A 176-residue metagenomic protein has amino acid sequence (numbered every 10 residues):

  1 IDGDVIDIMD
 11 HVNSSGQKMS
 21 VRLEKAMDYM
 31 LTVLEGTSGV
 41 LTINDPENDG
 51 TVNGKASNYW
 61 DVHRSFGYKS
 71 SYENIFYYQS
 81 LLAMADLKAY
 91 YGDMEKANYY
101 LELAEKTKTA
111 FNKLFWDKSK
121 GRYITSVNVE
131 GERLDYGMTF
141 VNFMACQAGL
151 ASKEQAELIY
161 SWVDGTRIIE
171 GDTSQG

Functional and structural regions predicted by a protein language model:
I1-S14, F76-M94, V141-Q155: Well-ordered alpha-helical scaffold segments within catalytic/enzyme domains
D2-Y72, E95, Y99-V129, V163-G176: Active-site acid/base region of carbohydrate-active enzymes
Y29, A83-D86, L158, W162: Alpha-helical scaffold segments in soluble metabolic enzymes
E35, A89, W116, E157-L158: Short linear functional motifs in flexible/disordered or boundary regions
G67, L134-G165: Aromatic (Trp/Tyr) and acidic
